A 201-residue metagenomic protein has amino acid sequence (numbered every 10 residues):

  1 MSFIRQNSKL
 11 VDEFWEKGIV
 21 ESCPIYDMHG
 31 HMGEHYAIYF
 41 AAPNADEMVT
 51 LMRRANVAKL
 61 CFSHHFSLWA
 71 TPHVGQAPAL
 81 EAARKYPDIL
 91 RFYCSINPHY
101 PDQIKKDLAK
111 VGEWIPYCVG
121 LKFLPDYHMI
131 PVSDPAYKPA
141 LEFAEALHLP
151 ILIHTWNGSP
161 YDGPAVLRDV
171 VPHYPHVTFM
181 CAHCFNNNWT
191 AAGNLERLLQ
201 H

Functional and structural regions predicted by a protein language model:
M1-A77: An N-terminally biased module of ancient metal coordination in phosphate/nucleic-acid-related enzymes
F3-V11, I130-H201: Catalytic pocket-lining loop regions of alpha/beta-barrel enzymes, especially the amidohydrolase/enolase/GH5 lineages
K9-F14, P43-M48, V74-E81, Q103-A109 (+2 more regions): Alpha-helical scaffolding within the catalytic cores of extracellular/periplasmic polymer-degrading hydrolases
E21, D88-L90, P116-Y117, P175-V177 (+1 more regions): A short helix-to-beta-strand connector/capping loop
I25-M28, C61-H64, Y93-S95, K122 (+1 more regions): Active-site neighborhood of phospho(di)ester-bond hydrolases with catalytic His/Asp-centered motifs
G33-Y36, S67-A70, P98-D102, H128 (+2 more regions): Active-site environment of divalent metal-dependent phosphoester hydrolases
M52, A83-P87, G112, V171-P172 (+1 more regions): N-terminal cationic-hydrophobic initiation segments that often serve targeting/anchoring roles
A58-K59, A70-G158: Active-site gating/metal-coordination segments in enzymes
